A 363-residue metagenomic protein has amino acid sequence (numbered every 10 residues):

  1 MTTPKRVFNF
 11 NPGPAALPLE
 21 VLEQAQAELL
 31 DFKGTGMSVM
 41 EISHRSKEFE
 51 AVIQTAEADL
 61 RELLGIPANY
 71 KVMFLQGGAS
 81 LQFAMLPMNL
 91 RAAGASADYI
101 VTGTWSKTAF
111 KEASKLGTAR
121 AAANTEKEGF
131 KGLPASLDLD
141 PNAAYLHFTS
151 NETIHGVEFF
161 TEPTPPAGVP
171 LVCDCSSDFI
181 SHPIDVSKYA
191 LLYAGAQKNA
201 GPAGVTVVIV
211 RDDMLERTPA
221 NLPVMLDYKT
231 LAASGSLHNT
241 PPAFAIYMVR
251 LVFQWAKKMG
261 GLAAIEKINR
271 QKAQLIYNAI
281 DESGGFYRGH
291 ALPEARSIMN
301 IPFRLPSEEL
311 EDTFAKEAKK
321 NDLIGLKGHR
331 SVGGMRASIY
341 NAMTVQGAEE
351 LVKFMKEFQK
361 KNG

Functional and structural regions predicted by a protein language model:
M1-I42: N-terminal "arm"/small-domain region of PLP-dependent enzymes with the aminotransferase-like
T2-V7, G333-G363: PLP-dependent enzyme catalytic core of the Aspartate aminotransferase-like
G13, A113, N124-F179: Active-site phosphate-binding strand-loop segment of PLP-dependent enzymes
G34-Q82, N89, G103-T104, E112: Conserved N-terminal alpha-helix of the aminotransferase class I/II PLP-enzyme fold
A92-K107: Conserved PLP-anchoring active-site segment centered on the Schiff-base-forming lysine
V172, V186-Q197: Conserved active-site segment immediately N-terminal to the catalytic lysine that forms the internal aldimine
A196-Y277, L292, K361-G363: Active-site C-terminal subdomain of aminotransferase-like
Y287-E317: Conserved PLP-binding catalytic core of the aspartate aminotransferase-like
